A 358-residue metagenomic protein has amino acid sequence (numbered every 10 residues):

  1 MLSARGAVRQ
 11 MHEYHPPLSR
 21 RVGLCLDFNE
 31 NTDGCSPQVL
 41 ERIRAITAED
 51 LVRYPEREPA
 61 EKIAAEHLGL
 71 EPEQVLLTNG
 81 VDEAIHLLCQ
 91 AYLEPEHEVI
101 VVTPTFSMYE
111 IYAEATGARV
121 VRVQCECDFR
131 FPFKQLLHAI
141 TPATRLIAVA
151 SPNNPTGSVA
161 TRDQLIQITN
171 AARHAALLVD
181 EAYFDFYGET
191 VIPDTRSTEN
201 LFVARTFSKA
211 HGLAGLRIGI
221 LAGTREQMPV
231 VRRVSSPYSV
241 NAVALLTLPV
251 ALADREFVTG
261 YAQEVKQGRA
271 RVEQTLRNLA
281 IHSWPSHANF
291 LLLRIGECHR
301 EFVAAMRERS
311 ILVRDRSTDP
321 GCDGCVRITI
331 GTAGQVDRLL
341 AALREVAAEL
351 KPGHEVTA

Functional and structural regions predicted by a protein language model:
M1-R53, I63-E66: N-terminal "arm"/small-domain region of PLP-dependent enzymes with the aminotransferase-like
G6, E13, P285-S286, L293 (+1 more regions): Conserved PLP cofactor-binding pocket of PLP-dependent enzymes
D50, E58-E98: Phosphate-binding glycine-rich loop
A91-V149: PLP-dependent aminotransferase-like
F131-P142, P155-A210: Active-site pre-lysine segment of PLP-dependent enzymes
D163, A305-R309, T318-A358: PLP-dependent enzyme catalytic core of the Aspartate aminotransferase-like
N200-R277, I281-W284: PLP-dependent aminotransferase class I/II
V265-K266, R277-R309, V326: Conserved PLP-binding catalytic core of the aspartate aminotransferase-like
